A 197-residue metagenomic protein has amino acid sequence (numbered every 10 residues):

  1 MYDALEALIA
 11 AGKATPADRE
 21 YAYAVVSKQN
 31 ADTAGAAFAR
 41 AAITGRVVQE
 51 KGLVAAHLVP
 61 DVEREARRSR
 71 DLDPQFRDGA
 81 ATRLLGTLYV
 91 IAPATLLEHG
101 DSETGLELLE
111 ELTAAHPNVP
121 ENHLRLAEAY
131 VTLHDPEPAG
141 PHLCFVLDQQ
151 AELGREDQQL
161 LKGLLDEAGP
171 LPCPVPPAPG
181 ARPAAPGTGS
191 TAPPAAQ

Functional and structural regions predicted by a protein language model:
M1, T132, P136-Q197: Terminal, low-structured helical/coil segments at or just beyond the last alpha-helical repeat
M1-A10, A31-E50, Q75-A94: Amphipathic alpha-helical repeat scaffolds of TPR domains
A11-V25, V54-E65, L97-L106: Helix-turn-helix repeat elements of alpha-solenoid scaffolds
N30-A31, P74-F76, H116-P117, A151: Short coil turns that delineate tetratricopeptide repeat
F38-A39, A80-L84, E121-R125, R155-L160: Alpha-solenoid helical repeat scaffolds
P60-R70, G100-E107, P136-L153: TPR/TPR-like (Sel1-like) alpha-helical repeat modules
S69-Q75, E121, A129, L143 (+1 more regions): Ligand-binding pocket scaffold of soluble enzyme catalytic domains
A92-E121: Outer-membrane beta-barrel transmembrane domain signature
